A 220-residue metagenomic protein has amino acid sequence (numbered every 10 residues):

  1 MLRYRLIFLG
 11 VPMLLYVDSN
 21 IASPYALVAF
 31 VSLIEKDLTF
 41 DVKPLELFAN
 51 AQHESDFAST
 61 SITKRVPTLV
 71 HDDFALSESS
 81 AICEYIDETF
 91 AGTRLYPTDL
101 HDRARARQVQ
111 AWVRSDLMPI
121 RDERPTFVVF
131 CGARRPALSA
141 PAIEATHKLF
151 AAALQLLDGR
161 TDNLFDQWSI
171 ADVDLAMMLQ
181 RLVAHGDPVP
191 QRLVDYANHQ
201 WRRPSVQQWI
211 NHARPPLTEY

Functional and structural regions predicted by a protein language model:
L2-A137: GST-like domain detector, emphasizing the conserved glutathione-binding G-site in the N-terminal thioredoxin-like
L15-V17, V183-A184, Q208: Short, contiguous strand/loop micro-motifs
V42, V66, Q191, W209-I210: A generic structural-conservation signal
A81, L100-H101, S169, N211 (+1 more regions): Short capping/connector residues at structural and topological boundaries
T89, V109, H185, H212-A213: Residue-level signal for well-ordered alpha-helical positions
V113-R202: GST-like fold's C-terminal all-alpha helical module
R192-Y220: Long hydrophobic alpha-helical segments typical of transmembrane helices together with their membrane-interfacial
